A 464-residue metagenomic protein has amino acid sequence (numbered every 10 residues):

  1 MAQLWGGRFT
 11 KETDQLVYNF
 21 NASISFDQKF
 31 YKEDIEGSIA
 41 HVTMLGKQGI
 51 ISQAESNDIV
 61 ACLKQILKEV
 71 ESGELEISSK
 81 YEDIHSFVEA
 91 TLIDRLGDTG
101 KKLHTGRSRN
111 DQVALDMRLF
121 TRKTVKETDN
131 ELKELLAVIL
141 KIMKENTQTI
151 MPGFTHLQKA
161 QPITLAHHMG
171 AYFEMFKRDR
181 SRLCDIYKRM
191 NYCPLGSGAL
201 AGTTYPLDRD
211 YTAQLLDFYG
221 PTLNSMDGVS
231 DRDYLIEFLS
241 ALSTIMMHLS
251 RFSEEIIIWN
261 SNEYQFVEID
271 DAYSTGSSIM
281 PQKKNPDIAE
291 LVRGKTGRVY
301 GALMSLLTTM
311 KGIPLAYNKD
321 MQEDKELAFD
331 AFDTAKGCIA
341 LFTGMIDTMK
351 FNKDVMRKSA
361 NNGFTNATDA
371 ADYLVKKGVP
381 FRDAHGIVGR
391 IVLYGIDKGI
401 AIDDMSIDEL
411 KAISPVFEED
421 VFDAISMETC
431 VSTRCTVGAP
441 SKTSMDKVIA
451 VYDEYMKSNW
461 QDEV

Functional and structural regions predicted by a protein language model:
M1-G202, L207-Q214, G220, T275-G276 (+4 more regions): A helix-coil-helix interface module used to build multimeric assemblies and to scaffold catalytic/cofactor sites
A2-G37, D98-T99, M280-V464: Glycine-rich cofactor/substrate-binding loops
H41, C62-E69, T91, R95 (+15 more regions): Generic, well-ordered alpha-helical scaffold segments in large soluble proteins
H41-I51, T164-H167, I236-T244, D369-G378: Short, well-ordered beta-strand elements within core beta-sheets of diverse protein domains
I51, L75, Y264-Q265, P380 (+1 more regions): Conserved hydrophobic residue
H104, R109-Q112, K159-I163, H167 (+7 more regions): Alpha-helix capping and helix-loop boundary segments enriched in small/acidic/polar residues
R118, R122-D129, K133, L140 (+10 more regions): Short amphipathic alpha-helical segments with heptad-repeat character
D217-T308: Acidic, glycine-rich loop-and-beta core segments that form the ion-binding/anion-interacting portion of active sites
